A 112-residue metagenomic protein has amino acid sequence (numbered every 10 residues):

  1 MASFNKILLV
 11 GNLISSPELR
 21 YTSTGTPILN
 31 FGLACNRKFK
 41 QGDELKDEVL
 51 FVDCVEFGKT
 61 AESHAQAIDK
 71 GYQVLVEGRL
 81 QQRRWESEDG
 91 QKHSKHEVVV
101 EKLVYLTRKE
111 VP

Functional and structural regions predicted by a protein language model:
M1-P112: Single-stranded nucleic acid-binding surfaces, predominantly the OB-fold ssDNA-binding core
